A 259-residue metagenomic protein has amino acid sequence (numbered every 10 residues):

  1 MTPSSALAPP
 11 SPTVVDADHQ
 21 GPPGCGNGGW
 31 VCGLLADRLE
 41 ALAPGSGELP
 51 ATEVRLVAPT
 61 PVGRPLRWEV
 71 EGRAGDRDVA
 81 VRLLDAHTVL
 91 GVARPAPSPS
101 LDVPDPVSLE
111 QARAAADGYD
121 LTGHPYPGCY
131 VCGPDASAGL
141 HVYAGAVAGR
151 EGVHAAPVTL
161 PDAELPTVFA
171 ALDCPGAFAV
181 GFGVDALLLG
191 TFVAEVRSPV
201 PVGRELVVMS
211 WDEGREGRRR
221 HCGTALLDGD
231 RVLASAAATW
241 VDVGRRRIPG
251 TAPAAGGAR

Functional and structural regions predicted by a protein language model:
M1-P12, R73-A163, A255-R259: Non-catalytic linker/capping segments at the edges of enzyme domains
A8-P12, A51, G149-A155, T191 (+3 more regions): Intrinsic-disorder/low-complexity, polar/charged segments enriched in Ser/Thr/Lys/Arg/Asp/Glu/Gln
S11-G21: Generic N-terminal amphipathic, Lys/Arg-enriched alpha-helix
H19, P23, V31-L66, E71-G72 (+3 more regions): Hydrophobic beta-strand-centered segment that forms part of the acyl-chain substrate-binding groove
H19-G24, A156-T167: Short histidine-centered catalytic/ligand-binding loop motif
L66, R77-V79, L206, R220: Exposed beta-strand face motif in extracellular beta-rich ectodomains
V196-A258: Accessory, usually C-terminal, subdomains that scaffold auxiliary metal cofactors
